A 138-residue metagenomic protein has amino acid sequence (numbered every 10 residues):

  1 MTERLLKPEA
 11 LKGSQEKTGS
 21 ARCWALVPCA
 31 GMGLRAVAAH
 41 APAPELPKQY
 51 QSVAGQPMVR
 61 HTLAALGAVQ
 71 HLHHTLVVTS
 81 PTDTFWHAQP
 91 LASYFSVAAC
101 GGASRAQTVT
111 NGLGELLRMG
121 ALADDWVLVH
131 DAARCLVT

Functional and structural regions predicted by a protein language model:
M1-A21: Eukaryotic N-terminal low-complexity, Ser/Thr- and Lys/Arg-rich leader segments that predominantly function as
G13, A68, R118-L122: Secondary-structure boundary motif
G19-P81: N-terminal glycine-rich phosphate-binding loop and ensuing alpha1 helix
L72-H73, F95, D124: Core-facing hydrophobic residues within beta-strands of well-ordered domains
T82-A88: Short, charged/polar "capping" segments at the starts of alpha-helices and the immediately preceding loops
Q89-P90, G114: Rossmann-fold NAD(P) dinucleotide-binding segment
A92-R105: Conserved donor nucleotide-binding strand/loop of the catalytic core
A103-T138: Conserved beta-loop-beta/alpha segment of the NTase-like Rossmann-fold superfamily that binds/positions NTPs
